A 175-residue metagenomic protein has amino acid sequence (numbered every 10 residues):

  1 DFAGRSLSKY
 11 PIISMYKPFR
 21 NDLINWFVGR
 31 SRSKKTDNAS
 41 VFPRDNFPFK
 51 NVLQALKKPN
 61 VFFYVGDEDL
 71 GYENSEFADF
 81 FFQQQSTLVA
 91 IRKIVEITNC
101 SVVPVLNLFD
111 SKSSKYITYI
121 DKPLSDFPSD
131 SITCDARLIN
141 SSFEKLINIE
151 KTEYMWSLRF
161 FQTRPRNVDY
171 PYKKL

Functional and structural regions predicted by a protein language model:
D1-D45, D69-D79, Q83: Catalytic core of membrane glycerolipid acyltransferases/transacylases, capturing the structured, soluble-facing
K9, N46-L175: Non-catalytic C-terminal accessory region of glycerolipid acyltransferases and related lyso-lipid remodeling enzymes
